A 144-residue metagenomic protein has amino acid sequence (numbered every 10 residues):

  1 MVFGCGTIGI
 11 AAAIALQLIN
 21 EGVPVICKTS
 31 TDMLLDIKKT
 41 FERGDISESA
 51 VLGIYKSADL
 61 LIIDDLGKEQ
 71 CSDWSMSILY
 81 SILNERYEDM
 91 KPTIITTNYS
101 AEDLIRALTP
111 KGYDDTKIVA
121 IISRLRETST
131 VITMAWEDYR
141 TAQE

Functional and structural regions predicted by a protein language model:
M1-A11: Walker A/P-loop nucleotide-binding motif
V2, S30, N98-Y99: Short, well-ordered beta-to-alpha junction loops that form the rim of enzyme active sites and present histidine/acidic
G9-G22: P-loop NTPase Walker A phosphate-binding motif
A12-A13, I46-A50, L79-I82, I118-V119: A generic local structural motif
I19-S57, S77: Short glycine-rich substrate-engagement loop in P-loop NTPases that contacts/grips substrate
V23-P24, S57-L61, D89-I95: Loop/turn-to-beta-strand initiation segments
L35, T40, K68-E144: Replace "adjacent to P-loop NTPase cores in ATP/GTP-dependent enzymes" with "adjacent to NTP-binding cores
D64: PRPP/pyrophosphate-binding module of the type I phosphoribosyltransferase fold
